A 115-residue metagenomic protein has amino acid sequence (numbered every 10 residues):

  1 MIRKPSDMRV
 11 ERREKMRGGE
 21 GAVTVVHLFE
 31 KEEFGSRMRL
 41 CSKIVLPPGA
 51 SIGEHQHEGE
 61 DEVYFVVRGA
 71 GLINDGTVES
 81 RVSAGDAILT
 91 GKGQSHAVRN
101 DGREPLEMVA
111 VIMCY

Functional and structural regions predicted by a protein language model:
M1-M38, G53: A short, N-terminal "cap"/entry segment at the start of jelly-roll beta-barrel domains of the cupin/DSBH fold
H27-E30, S42-H57, K92: Conserved short histidine dyad/triad with adjacent acidic residue
F34, G59, R103-E104: Short strand-connecting beta-turns/loops that link adjacent beta-strands
K43-P47, Q56-I73: Short, conserved beta-strand element in jelly-roll/cupin
S51-G53, L72, I88, K92-A97: Histidine-centered metal-chelating micro-motifs
T77-K92: Short acidic-glycine-tyrosine-enriched beta hairpin
K92-Y115: Ligand-binding loop in jelly-roll beta-barrel domains
